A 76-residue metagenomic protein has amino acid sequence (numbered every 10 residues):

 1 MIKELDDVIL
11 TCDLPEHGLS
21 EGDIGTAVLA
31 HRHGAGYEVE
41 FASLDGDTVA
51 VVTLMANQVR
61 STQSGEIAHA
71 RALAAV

Functional and structural regions predicted by a protein language model:
I2-G65: Basic/aromatic-rich interaction segments and small domains that mediate binding to polyanionic partners
S64-V76: Long, low-complexity intrinsically disordered regions
